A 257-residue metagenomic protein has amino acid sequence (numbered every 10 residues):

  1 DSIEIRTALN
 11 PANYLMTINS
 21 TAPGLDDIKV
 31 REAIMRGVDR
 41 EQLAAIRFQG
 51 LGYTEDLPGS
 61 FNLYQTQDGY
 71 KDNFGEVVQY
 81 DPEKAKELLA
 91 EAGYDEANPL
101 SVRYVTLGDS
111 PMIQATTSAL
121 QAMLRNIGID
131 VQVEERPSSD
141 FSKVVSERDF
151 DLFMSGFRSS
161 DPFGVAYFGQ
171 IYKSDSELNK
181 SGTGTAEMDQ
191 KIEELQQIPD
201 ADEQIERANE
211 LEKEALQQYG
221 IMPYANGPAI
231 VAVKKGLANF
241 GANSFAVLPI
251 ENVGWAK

Functional and structural regions predicted by a protein language model:
D1-A22: Extracellular/periplasmic solute-recognition and catalytic clefts
D1-R6, E147-F150, F163-L178, K235-A238: Ligand-binding "clamshell"
M16, I28, E32, R36 (+10 more regions): Solvent-exposed, polar/charged alpha-helical surfaces in well-ordered, non-transmembrane soluble domains, broadly
T21, L25-T66, V77, A215-P223: Periplasmic-binding protein-like
K29, A44, V78, Q132-F141 (+2 more regions): Extracytoplasmic/peripheral linker and loop segments enriched in polar/acidic and small residues with frequent Thr/Pro
T54-E91, S110-I113: Structural transition elements
A90-S159, A229: Ligand/substrate-recognition segments at binding pockets and active sites
V231-K257: Long beta-strand-rich cores associated with HINT superfamily self-processing modules
